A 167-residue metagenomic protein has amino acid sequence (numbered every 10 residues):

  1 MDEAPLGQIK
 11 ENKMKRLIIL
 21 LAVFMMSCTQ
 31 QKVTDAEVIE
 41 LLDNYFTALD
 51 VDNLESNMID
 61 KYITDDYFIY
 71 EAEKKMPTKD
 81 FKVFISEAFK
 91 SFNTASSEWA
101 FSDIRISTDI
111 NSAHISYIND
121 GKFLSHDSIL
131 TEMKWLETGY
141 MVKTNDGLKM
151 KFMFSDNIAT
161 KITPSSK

Functional and structural regions predicted by a protein language model:
D2-K13: Short, Lys/Arg-enriched N-terminal segments with co-localized hydrophobic residues within the first ~10-30 amino acids
L17-M26: Sec-dependent N-terminal signal peptides
C28-S56, D60-K61, S166-K167: Short, low-complexity N-terminal intrinsically disordered segments enriched in polar/charged residues
E55-S56, D60-T108: A solvent-exposed, acidic/Ser-Thr-rich amphipathic alpha-helical stretch
I85, F101-I106, N119-G121, L136-V142: Hydrophobic/aromatic beta-strand elements that line small-molecule binding cavities or substrate pockets in beta-rich
S91-A95, K122-T131: Short, cysteine-centered beta-strand-loop-beta hairpins and adjacent loop/turn segments enriched in charged/polar
N111-G121: A short hydrophobic beta-strand element
K134-S165: Short beta-strand edge/turn micro-motifs at domain boundaries
